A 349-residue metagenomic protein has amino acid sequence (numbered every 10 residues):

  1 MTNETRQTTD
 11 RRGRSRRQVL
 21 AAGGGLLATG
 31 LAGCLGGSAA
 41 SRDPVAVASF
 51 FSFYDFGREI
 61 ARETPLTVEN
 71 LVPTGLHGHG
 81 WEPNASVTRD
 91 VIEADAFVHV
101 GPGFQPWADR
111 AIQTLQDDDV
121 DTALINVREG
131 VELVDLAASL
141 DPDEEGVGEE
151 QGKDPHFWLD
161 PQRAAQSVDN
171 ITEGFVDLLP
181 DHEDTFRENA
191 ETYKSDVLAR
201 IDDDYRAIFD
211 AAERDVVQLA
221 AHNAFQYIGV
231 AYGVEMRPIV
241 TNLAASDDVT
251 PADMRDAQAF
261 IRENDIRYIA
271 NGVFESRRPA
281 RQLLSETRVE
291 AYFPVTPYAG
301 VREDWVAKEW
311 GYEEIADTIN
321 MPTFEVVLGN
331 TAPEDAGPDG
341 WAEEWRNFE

Functional and structural regions predicted by a protein language model:
T2-R16, L20-L26, G30-E349: Extracytoplasmic metal-acquisition and chelation regions
